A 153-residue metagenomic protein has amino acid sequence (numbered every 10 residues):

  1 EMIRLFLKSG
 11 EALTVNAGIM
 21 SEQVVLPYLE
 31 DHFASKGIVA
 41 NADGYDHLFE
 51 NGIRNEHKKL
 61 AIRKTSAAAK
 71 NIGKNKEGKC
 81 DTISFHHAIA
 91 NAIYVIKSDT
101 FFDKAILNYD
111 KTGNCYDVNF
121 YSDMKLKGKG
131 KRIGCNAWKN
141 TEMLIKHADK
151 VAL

Functional and structural regions predicted by a protein language model:
E1-L153: Nucleic-acid endonuclease domains
